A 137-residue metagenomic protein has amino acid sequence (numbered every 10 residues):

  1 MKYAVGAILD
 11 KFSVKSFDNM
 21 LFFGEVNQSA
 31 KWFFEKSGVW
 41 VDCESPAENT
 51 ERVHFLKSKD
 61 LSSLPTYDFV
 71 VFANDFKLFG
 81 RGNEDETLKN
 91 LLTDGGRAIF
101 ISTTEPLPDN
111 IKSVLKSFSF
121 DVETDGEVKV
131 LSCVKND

Functional and structural regions predicted by a protein language model:
M1-D18, S29: Conserved alpha-helix/loop element of class I SAM-dependent methyltransferases that forms part of the SAM/SAH-binding
V26-V39: Conserved SAM-binding loop of SAM-dependent methyltransferases across substrates and taxa, primarily the Class I
L56-V71: A short acidic, Gly/Pro-enriched loop at the edge of an enzyme's catalytic core that lines a small-molecule cofactor
D68-G82: A short SAM/SAH-binding and catalytic strip from SAM-dependent methyltransferases
R81-R97: A short glycine-rich, Lys/Arg-flanked "PGG" loop and its adjoining helix->strand segment in the class I
E105-F118, K129: Short alpha-helix
F118-D137: Core SAM-dependent methyltransferase catalytic element
